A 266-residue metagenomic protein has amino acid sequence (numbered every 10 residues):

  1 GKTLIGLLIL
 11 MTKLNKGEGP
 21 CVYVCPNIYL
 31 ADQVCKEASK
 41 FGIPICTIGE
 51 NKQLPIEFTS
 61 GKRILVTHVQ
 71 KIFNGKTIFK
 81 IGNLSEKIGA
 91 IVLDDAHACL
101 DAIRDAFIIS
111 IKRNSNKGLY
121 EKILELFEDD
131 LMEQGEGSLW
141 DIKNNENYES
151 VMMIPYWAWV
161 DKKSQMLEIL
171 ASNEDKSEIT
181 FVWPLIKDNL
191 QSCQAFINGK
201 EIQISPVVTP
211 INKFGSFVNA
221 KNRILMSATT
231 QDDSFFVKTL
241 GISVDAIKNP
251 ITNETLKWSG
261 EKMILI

Functional and structural regions predicted by a protein language model:
T3-E50, K71-N74: Conserved Walker A/P-loop ATP-binding site and its immediately adjacent core in helicase/helicase-like ATPase domains
I5, I9, L30-F41, L65-H68 (+5 more regions): Alpha-helical scaffold elements adjacent to nucleotide-binding pockets in ATP/GTP-utilizing enzyme cores
L8, E50-Q53, K71-N83, Q203-V218 (+1 more regions): Short alpha-helical segments and helix-capping/turn motifs at coil-helix boundaries
K16-E18, T59-K62, S85-K87, V218-A220: Short loop/turn elements that form and flank the Walker-type P-loop nucleotide-binding site in RecA-like NTPase cores
N27, R63-K71, D95-A96, M226-T230: A short beta-strand-to-loop transition that corresponds to the Sensor-1 phosphate-sensing loop of AAA+ P-loop ATPases
E37, F41-G42, K62-H68, C193-I202 (+1 more regions): Short, basic, glycine/proline-bearing loop/turn elements
N51-L65: Conserved motor-coupling elements within RecA-like helicase/translocase cores
K87-A90, D95-I266: Conserved coupling segment at the C-terminus of the helicase ATP-binding
